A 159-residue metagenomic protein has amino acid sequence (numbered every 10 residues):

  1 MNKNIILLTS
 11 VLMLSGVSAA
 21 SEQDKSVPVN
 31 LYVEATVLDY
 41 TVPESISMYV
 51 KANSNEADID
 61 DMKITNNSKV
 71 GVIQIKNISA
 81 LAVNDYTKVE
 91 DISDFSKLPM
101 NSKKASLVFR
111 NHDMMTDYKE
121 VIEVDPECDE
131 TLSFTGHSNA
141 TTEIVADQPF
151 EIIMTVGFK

Functional and structural regions predicted by a protein language model:
M1-S21: Sec-dependent N-terminal signal peptides of Gram-positive bacterial secreted proteins and lipoproteins
I5-I6, S10-L12, T36, I46 (+4 more regions): Intrinsic-disorder/low-complexity peptide segments enriched for small residues
V17-S18, N55, K103, F134: N-terminal cationic amphipathic segment used for targeting or macromolecule association
A19-G71, K76, L81-V83, A140-K159: Short, polar/proline-rich extracytoplasmic segments that appear immediately after membrane translocation
N30, V108, T135: Residues in well-ordered beta-strands of folded domains
V72-V121: Surface-exposed binding patches on compact interaction domains or structured appendages
D117-A146: Low-complexity, intrinsically disordered segments enriched in Ser/Thr together with acidic residues
